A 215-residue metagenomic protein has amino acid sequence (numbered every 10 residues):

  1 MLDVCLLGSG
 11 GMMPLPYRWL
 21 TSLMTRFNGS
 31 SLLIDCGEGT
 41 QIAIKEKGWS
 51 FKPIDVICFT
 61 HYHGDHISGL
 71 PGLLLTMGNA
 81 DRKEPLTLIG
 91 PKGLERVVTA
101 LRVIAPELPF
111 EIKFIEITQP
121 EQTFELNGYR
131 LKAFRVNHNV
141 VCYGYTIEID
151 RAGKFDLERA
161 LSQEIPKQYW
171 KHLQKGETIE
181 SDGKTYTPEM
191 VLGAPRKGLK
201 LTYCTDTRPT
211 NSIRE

Functional and structural regions predicted by a protein language model:
M1-K47, K83-P85, Y145-I147, A194-Y203: Conserved beta-strand hairpin/beta-sheet module of binuclear metal-dependent hydrolase folds, prominently
D3, T87, E111-K113, R130: Conserved beta-strand segments of alpha/beta enzyme cores
L7, P91, I115-P120, F134-V136: Conserved beta-strand termini and adjacent loop/short-helix elements that scaffold enzyme active sites in alpha/beta
S9-G11, G39, Y62, G93 (+2 more regions): Active-site metal-binding loops of divalent metal-dependent hydrolases
L15, Y129-R214: Active-site-proximal loop/helix segment associated with metal-binding centers of metalloenzymes
T25, E121-L126, I179: Short acidic-hydrophobic surface loop/beta-edge motif
E38-I89, K113-T118: Active-site metal-binding motif and surrounding structural segment of the metallo-beta-lactamase
R96-V103, F114-Q119: A gly/proline- and charged-residue-enriched helix-loop-helix capping module
